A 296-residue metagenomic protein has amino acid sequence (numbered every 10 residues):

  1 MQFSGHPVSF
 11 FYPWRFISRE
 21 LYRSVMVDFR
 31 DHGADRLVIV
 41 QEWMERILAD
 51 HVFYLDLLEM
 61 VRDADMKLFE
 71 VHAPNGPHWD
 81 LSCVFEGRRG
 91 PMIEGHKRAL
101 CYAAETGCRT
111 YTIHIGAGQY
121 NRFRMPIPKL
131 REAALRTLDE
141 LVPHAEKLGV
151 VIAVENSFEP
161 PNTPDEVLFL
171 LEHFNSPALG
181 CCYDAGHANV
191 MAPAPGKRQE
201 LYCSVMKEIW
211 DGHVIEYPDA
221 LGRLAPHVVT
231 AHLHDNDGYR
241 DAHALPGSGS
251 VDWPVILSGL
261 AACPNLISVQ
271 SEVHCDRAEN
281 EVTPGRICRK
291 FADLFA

Functional and structural regions predicted by a protein language model:
M1-E105, D139, S176, G180 (+2 more regions): N-terminal pre-domain/capping segments
G5-W14, I39-W43, E70-N75, I113-I115 (+4 more regions): A cross-domain feature marking catalytic cores of carbohydrate-active enzymes and several ubiquitous metabolic/repair
F11-L21, V40-L55, W79-S82, G118-R124 (+6 more regions): Acidic-and-aromatic substrate-binding clefts and catalytic sites of carbohydrate-active enzymes
E20-L21, D50-D56, R89, I93-H96 (+4 more regions): Charged helix-capping and loop-helix junction motifs
S24, M60-D63, S82-Y183, V190: Active-site acidic/histidine proton-transfer and metal-coordination neighborhood in alpha/beta enzyme cores
F29, V61, M92, A103 (+6 more regions): Conserved, mostly hydrophobic/aromatic
L37, V71, R136-S250: Acidic/histidine-rich catalytic cores of soluble enzymes
